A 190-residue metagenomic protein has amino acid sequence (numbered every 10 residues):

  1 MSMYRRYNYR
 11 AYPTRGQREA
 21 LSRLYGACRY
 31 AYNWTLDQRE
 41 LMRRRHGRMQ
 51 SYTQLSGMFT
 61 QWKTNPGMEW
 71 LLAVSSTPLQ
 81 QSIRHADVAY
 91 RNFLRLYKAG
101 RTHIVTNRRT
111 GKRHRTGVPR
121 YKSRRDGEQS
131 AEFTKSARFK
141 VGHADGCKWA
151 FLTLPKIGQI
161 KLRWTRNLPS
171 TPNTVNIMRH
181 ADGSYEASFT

Functional and structural regions predicted by a protein language model:
M1-T190: Nucleic-acid substrate recognition interfaces
